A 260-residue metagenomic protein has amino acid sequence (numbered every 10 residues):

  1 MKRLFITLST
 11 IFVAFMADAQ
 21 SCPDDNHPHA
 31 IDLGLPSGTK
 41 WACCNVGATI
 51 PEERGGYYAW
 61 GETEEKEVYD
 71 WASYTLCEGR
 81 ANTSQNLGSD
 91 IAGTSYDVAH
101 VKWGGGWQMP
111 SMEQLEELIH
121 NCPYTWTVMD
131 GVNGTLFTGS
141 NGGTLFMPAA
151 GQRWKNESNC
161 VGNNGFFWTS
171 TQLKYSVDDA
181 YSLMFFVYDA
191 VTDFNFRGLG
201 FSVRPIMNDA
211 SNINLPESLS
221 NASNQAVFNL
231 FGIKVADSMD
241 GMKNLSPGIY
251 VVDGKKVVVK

Functional and structural regions predicted by a protein language model:
M1-S21: Bacterial Sec-dependent N-terminal signal peptides
R3, P247-K260: C-terminal tail/sorting-segment detector
Q20-D209: Conserved positions within compact, well-structured domain cores
A42, F146, A236-D237, V258: A sequence-level detector of short linear motifs
M207-I233: Residue-level detector of functionally pivotal "anchor" positions at catalytic/ligand-binding pockets or at interdomain
K234-N244: Glycine-centered tight-turn motifs at strand-turn-strand junctions
